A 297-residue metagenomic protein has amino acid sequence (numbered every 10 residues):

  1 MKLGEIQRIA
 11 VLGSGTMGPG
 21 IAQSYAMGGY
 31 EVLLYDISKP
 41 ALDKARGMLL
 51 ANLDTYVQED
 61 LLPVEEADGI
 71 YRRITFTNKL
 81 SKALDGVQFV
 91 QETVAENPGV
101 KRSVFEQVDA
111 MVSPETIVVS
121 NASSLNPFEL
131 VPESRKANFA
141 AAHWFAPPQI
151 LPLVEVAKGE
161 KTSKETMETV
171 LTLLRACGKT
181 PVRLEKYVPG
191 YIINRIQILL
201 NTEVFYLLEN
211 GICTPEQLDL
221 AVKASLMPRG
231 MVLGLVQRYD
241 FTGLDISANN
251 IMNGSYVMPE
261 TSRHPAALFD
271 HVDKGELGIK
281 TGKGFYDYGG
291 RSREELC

Functional and structural regions predicted by a protein language model:
M1-L3, G28, A176-T180, E209-N210 (+1 more regions): NAD(P)-dependent Rossmann-like dehydrogenase/reductase catalytic/cofactor-binding core
M1-T55, E59, M111: NAD(P)+-binding Rossmann beta1-loop-alpha1 motif at the extreme N-terminus of oxidoreductases
I9, Q23, M27, I70-F89 (+1 more regions): Amphipathic alpha-helical segments at domain termini/boundaries
G28-Y30, V156-Y187, I198-R229: Internal alpha-helical scaffold of NAD(P)-dependent oxidoreductase catalytic cores
A41-K44, Q58-I117, S124-N126: Rossmann-like NAD(P)-binding element
N52, P152-L153, L200-V204, N249-G254: A general alpha-helix detector
I117-K186, G190-N194: Rossmann-fold dinucleotide-binding core
